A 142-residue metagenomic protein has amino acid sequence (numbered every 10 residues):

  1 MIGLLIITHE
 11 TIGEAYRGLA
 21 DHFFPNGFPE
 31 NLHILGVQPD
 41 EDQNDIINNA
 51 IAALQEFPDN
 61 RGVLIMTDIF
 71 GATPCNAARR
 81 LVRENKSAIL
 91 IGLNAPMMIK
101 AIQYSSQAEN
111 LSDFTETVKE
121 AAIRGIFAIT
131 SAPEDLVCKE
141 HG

Functional and structural regions predicted by a protein language model:
I2-L64, F70-G142: N-terminal loops that bind phosphate or other acidic moieties and the adjacent beta-alpha structural core
